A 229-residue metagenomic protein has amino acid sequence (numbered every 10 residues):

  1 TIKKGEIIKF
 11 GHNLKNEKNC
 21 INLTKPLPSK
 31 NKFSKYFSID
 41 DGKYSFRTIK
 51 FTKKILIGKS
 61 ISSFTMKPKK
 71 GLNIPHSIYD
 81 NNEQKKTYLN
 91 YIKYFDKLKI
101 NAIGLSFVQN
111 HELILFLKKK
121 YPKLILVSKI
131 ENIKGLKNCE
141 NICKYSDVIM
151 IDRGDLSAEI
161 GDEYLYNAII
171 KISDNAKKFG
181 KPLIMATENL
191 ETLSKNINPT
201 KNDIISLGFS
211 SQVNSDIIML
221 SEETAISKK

Functional and structural regions predicted by a protein language model:
T1-K229: Non-catalytic helical/linker scaffolds that mediate oligomerization, partner binding, and domain coupling around large
